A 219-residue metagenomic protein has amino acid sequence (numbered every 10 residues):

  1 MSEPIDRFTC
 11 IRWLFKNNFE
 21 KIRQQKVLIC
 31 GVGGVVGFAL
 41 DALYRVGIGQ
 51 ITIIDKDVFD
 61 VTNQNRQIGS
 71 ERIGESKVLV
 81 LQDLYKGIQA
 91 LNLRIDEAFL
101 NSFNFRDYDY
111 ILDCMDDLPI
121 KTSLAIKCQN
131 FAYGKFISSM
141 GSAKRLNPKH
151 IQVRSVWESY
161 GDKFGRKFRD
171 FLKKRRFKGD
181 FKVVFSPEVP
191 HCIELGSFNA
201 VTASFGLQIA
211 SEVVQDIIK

Functional and structural regions predicted by a protein language model:
M1-V27: N-terminal charged helix/coil linker that caps or initiates catalytic domains
R23-Y44, T52-D55: Glycine-rich adenosine-cofactor-binding loop
R45-Q50, N130-Y133: Conserved S-adenosyl-L-methionine
I53-L84: Glycine-rich phosphate-binding loop and adjoining beta1-alpha1-beta2 segment of Rossmann-like nucleotide-binding folds
F59-T62, S142-P148: Short gly/pro/ser/thr-enriched loop/turn and capping motifs at secondary-structure boundaries
N92-L100: Conserved SAM/SAH-binding loop
F99-D107: Short amphipathic alpha-helix with an adjacent loop that forms part of the alpha/beta core around
R106-Y110, M115-S123, F136, L146 (+1 more regions): Glycine-rich phosphate/adenylate-binding loop
